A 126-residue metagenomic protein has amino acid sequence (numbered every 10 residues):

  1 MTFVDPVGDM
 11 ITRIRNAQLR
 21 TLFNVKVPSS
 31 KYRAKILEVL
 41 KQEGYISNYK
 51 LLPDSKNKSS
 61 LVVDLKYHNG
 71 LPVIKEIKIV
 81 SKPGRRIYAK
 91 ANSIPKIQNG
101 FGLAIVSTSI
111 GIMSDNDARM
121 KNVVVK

Functional and structural regions predicted by a protein language model:
M1-K126: Core subunits and conserved enzymes of cellular information-processing and envelope-translocation systems across
